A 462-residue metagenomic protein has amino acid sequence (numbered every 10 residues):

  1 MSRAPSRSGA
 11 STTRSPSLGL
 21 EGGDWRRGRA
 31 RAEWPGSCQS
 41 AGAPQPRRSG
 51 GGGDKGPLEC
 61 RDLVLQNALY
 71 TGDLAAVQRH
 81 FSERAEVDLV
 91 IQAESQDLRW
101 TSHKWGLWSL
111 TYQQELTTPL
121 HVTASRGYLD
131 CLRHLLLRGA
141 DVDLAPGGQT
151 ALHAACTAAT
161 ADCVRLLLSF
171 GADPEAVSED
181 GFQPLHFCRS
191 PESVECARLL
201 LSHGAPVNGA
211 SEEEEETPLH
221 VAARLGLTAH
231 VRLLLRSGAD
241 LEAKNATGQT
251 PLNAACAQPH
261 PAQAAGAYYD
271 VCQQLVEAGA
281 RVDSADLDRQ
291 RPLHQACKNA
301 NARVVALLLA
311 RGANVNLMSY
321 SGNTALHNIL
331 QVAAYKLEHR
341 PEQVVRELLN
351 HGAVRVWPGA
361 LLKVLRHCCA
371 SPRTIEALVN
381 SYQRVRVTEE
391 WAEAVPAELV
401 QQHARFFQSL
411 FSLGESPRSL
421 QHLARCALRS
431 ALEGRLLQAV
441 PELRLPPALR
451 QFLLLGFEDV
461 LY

Functional and structural regions predicted by a protein language model:
S2-G36, S40-Q45, G56-P57, E83 (+4 more regions): Cullin-RING E3 adaptor/co-adaptor recruitment helices
C60, A93, E115, P146-G148 (+5 more regions): Ankyrin repeat start-site detector
